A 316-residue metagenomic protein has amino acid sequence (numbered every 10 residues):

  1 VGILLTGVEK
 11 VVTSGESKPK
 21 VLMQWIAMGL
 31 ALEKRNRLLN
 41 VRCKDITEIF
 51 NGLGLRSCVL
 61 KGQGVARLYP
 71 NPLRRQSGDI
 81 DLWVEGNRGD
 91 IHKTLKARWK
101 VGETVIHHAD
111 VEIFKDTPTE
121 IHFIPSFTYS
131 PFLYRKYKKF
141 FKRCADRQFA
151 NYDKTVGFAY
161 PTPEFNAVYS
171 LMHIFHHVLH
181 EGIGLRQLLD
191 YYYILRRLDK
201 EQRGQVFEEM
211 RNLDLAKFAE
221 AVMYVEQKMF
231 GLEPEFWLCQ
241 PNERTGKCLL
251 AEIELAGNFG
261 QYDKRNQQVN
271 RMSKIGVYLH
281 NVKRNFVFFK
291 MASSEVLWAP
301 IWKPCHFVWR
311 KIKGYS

Functional and structural regions predicted by a protein language model:
V1-G78, W83-S316: Conserved NTP-donor binding/palm subdomain of two-metal-ion nucleotidyltransferases/polymerases, i.e., the charged
